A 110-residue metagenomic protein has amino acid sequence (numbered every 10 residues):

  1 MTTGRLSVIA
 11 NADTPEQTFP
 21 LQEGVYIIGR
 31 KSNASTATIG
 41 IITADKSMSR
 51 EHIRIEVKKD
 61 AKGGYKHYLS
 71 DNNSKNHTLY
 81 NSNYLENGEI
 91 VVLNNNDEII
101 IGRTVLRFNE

Functional and structural regions predicted by a protein language model:
M1-A44, E56-K66: Intrinsically disordered, low-complexity acidic Ser/Thr-rich regulatory segments
P15-Q17, N76, T104: Short acidic/polar mixed-charge low-complexity motifs
T18, K66, D71, L85 (+1 more regions): Hydrophobic alpha-helical segments and their boundary regions
E23-I28, L79-E110: C-terminal boundary/linker segments immediately following FHA domains
S35, N76, Y84: Residue-level detector of flexible, active-site-proximal loop/helix-junction positions within diverse enzyme catalytic
D45-R50: Short coil-to-beta-strand transition motifs
L69-Y80: Short, basic/aromatic beta-hairpin or loop at an interaction surface
